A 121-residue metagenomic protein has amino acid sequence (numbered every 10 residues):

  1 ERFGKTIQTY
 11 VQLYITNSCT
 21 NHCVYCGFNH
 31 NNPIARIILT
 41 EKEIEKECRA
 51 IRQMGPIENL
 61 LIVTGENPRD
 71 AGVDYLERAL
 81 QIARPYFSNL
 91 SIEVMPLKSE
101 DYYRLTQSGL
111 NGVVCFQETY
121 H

Functional and structural regions predicted by a protein language model:
E1-T9: An N-cap/entry alpha-helix motif that binds or orients negatively charged groups
Q8-E43: Canonical Radical SAM [4Fe-4S] cluster-binding loop centered on the CxxxCxxC motif and its immediate flanking residues
H30-I44, I51-H121: Core AdoMet radical
